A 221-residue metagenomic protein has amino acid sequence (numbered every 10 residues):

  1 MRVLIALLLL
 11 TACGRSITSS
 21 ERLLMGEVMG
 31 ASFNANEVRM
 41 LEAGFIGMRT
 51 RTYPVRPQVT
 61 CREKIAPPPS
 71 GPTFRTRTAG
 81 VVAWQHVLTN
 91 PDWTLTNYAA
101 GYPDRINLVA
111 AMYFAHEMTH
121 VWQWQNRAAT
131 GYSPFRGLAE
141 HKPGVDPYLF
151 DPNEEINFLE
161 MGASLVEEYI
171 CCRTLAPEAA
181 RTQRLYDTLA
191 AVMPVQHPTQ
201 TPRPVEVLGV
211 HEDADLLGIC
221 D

Functional and structural regions predicted by a protein language model:
M1-L7: Sec-dependent signal peptide recognition, specifically the positively charged N-region followed immediately by
T18-T50: Post-signal peptide N-terminal segment of mature Sec-exported envelope proteins
S20, G26, F33, R75 (+2 more regions): Metalloprotease/metallohydrolase-associated module, dominated by Zn2+-dependent proteases
R56-A111, W124: Active-site scaffold of zinc-dependent metalloenzymes
W93-M112, W124-E155: Post-HEXXH active-site segment of zinc metalloproteases
M118-T119, Q123: Short active-site segment of divalent metal-dependent hydrolases/proteases that encodes the spacing between
